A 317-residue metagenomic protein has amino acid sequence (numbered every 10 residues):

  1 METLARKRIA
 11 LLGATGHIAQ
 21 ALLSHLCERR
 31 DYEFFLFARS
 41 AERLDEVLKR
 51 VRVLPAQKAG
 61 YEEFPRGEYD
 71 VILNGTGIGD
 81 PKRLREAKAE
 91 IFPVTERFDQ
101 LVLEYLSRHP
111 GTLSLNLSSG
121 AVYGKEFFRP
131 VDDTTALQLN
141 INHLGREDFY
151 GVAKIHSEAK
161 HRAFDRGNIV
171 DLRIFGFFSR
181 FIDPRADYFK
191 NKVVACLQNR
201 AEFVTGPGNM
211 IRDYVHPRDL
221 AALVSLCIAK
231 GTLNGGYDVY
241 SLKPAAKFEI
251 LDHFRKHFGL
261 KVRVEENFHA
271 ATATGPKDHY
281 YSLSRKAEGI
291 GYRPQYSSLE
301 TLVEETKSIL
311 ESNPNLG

Functional and structural regions predicted by a protein language model:
I9-R29: N-terminal Rossmann NAD(P)H-binding glycine-rich loop of SDR-like oxidoreductase domains
F37-A41: N-terminal Rossmann-fold cofactor-binding loop
R52-R97: NAD(P)H-binding glycine-rich loop region in Rossmannoid oxidoreductase-like domains and their noncatalytic homologs
E86-L101, L144, D148, V152-A153: Glycine-rich NAD(P)-binding loop of the Rossmann-fold in SDR/ketoreductase-type enzymes
Q100-E147: Conserved Rossmann-fold NAD(P)-dependent oxidoreductase catalytic core, especially the SDR/UDP-sugar
N142-V170: Active-site Tyr-X1-5-Lys
A159-I211, P217, F254: NAD(P)-dependent short-chain dehydrogenase/reductase
R200, T205-G317: C-terminal substrate-binding subdomain of Rossmann-fold SDR/epimerase-dehydratase oxidoreductases
